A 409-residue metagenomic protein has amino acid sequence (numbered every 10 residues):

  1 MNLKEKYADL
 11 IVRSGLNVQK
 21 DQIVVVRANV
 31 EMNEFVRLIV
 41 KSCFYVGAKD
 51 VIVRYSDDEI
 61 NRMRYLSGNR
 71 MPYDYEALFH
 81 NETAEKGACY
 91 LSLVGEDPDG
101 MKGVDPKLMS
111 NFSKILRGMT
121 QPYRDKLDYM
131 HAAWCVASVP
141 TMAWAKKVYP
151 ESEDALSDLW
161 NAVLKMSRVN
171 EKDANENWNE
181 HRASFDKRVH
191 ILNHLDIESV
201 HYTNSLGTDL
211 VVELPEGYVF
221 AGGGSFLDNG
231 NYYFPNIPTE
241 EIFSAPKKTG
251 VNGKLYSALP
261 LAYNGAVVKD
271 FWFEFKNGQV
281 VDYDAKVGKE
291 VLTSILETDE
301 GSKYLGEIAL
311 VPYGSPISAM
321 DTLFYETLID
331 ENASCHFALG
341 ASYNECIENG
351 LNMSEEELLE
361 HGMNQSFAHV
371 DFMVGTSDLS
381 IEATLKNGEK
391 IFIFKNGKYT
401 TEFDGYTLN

Functional and structural regions predicted by a protein language model:
M1-N252, E389, Y399-N409: Active-site bordering "gate/hinge" segments that shape substrate access to catalytic or cofactor-binding pockets
D9, N193-L195, N264-A266, G301 (+2 more regions): Short solvent-exposed loop/turn micro-motifs enriched in small/polar/acidic residues
E31, E96-P98, T141, G207 (+8 more regions): Short, glycine-/Ser/Thr-/acidic-enriched flexible segments
S92, A137, T203, E213 (+4 more regions): Residues in well-ordered beta-strands of folded domains
S244-E300: Long, well-ordered mid-to-C-terminal structural blocks that present hydrophobic/aromatic surfaces
G250-N252, V268-D270, N277-V280, K303-E307 (+3 more regions): Active-site lining segments that contact anionic ligands and/or coordinate catalytic metals
D282-L351: Dual-mode signal for accessory low-complexity, basic/Gly-rich regions
L359-N409: Extended hydrophobic packing segments that form well-structured cores
